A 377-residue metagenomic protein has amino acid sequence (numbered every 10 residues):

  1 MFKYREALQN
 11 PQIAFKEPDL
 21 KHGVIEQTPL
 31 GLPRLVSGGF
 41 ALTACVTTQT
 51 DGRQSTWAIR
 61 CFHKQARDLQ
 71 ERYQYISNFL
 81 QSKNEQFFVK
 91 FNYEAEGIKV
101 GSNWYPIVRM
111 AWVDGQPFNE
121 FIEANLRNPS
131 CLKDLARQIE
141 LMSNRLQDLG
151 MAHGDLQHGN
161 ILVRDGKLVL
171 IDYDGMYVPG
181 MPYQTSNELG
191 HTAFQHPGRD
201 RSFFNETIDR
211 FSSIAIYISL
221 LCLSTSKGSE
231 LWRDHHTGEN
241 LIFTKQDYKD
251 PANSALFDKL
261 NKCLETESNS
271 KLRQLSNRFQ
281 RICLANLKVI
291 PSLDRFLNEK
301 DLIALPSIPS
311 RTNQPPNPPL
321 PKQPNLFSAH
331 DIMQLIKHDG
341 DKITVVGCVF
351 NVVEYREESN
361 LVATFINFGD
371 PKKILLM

Functional and structural regions predicted by a protein language model:
M1-R34, E71: Juxta-kinase regulatory segment immediately upstream of eukaryotic protein kinase catalytic domains
G31-P33, G39-K90: ATP-binding glycine-rich loop module of kinase domains
F87-D134, Y183: Conserved structural core of kinase catalytic domains
S143, Q147-V163: Catalytic-loop of the protein kinase fold
D172-Y177: Activation of the activation-loop gatekeeper triad in protein kinase-fold domains
Q184-G198: Conserved activation segment of eukaryotic-like protein kinases, specifically the C-terminal portion of the activation
C222-P321: Helical subdomain adjoining the active site within ATP-dependent kinase catalytic cores
R311-L375: OB-fold nucleic-acid-binding modules
